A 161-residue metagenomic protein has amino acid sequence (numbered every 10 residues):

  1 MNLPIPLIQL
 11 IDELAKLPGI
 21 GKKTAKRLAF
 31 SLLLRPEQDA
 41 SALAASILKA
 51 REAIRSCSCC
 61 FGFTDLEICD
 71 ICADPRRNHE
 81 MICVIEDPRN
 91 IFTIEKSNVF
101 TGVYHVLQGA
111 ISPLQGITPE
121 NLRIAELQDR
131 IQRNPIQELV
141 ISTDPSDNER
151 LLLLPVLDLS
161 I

Functional and structural regions predicted by a protein language model:
N2-I8, K16, A29-I82, D87-I91: Cys/His-rich Zn2+-binding cysteine-cluster or related metal-binding knuckle/ribbon modules and their
I8-D12, K26-F30, S41, A45 (+4 more regions): Solvent-exposed alpha-helical segments within well-ordered globular domains of core cellular machineries
T24, P36, R51-I54, T64 (+4 more regions): Conserved NTP-handling cores and scaffolds of large molecular machines
A25, D74-T143: Extended interfacial segments that mediate partner engagement and assembly in macromolecular machines
A40, G116-I117, E149-R150: Alpha-helix N-cap/helix-start motif
T143-L153: Acidic, metal-coordinating catalytic cores used for nucleic-acid/nucleotide bond scission and strand-transfer chemistry
